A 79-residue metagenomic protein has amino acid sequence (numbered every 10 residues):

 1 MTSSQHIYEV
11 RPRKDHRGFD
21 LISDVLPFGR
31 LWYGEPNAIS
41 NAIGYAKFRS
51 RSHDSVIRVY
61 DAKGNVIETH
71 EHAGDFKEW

Functional and structural regions predicted by a protein language model:
M1-W79: Basic nucleic-acid-binding interfaces
